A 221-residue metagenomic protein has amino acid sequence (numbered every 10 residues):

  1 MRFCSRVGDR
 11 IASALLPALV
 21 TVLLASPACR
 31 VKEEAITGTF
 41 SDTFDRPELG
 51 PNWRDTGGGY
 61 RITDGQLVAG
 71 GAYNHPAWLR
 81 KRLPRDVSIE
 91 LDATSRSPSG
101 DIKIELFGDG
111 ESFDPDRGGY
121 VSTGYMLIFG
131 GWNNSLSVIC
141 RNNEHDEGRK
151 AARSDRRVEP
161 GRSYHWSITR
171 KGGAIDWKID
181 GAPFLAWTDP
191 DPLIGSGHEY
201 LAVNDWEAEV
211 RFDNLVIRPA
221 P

Functional and structural regions predicted by a protein language model:
P27-C29: N-terminal Sec signal peptide cleavage junction
V31-D55: Extracellular carbohydrate-recognition regions
F44, L91, P160-T188: Carbohydrate-binding surfaces in secreted/extracellular proteins
G58-H75: Short carbohydrate-recognition loop motifs
Y73-I139: Secretory/extracellular carbohydrate-interaction modules and structurally similar beta-sandwich "look-alikes"
H75-K81, A152-R157, A202: Beta-strand-rich interaction surfaces with strong enrichment in secreted/lumenal proteins
N143-H165: Short, aromatic/His-centered strand-loop micro-motif at the edge of beta-sheets
T188-D213: Flexible glycan-contacting loops in extracellular carbohydrate-active proteins
